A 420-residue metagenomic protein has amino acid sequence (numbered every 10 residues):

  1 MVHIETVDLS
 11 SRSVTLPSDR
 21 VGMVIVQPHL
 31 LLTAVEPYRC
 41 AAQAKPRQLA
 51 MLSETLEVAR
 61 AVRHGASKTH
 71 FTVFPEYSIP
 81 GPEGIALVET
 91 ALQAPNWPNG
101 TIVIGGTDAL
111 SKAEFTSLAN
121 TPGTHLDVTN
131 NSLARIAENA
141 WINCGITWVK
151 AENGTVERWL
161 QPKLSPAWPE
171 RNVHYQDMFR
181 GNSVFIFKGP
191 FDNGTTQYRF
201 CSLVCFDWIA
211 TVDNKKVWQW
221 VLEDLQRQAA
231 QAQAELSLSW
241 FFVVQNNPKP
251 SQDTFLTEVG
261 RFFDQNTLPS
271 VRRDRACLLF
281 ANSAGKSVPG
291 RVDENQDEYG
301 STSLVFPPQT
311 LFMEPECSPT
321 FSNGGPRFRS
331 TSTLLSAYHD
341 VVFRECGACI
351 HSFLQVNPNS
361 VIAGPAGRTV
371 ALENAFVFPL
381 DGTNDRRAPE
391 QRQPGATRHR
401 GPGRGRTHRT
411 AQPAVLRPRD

Functional and structural regions predicted by a protein language model:
M1-F71, E76-G81: N-terminal, active-site-proximal structural segment of metallo-dependent hydrolase catalytic domains
V2-S10, S117-E235, S239, T257 (+3 more regions): Active-site catalytic loop in hydrolytic enzyme cores
S10-V14, A44-A66, A91-N96, L225-Q233 (+9 more regions): Hydrophobic, Leu/Ile/Phe/Ala-enriched alpha-helical segments that form helix-helix packing faces
D19-Q43, W159-K163, Q197-I209, F242-V244: Active-site-proximal beta-strand elements of phosphoester/diester hydrolases
P28, E76-Y77, G106-A109, L164 (+3 more regions): Active-site-proximal beta-strand/loop segments in catalytic clefts of secreted hydrolases
L49-E157, Q161, N247-P250, G260-R261 (+1 more regions): Cys-nucleophile CN-hydrolase/nitrilase-fold catalytic domain and related Cys-dependent amidase chemistry that acts on
H70, P95-I104, T116, W208-L354 (+1 more regions): CN hydrolase (nitrilase-like) catalytic-core segments centered on the catalytic cysteine and neighboring Lys/Glu
E314-D420: Long, compositionally biased intrinsically disordered regions
